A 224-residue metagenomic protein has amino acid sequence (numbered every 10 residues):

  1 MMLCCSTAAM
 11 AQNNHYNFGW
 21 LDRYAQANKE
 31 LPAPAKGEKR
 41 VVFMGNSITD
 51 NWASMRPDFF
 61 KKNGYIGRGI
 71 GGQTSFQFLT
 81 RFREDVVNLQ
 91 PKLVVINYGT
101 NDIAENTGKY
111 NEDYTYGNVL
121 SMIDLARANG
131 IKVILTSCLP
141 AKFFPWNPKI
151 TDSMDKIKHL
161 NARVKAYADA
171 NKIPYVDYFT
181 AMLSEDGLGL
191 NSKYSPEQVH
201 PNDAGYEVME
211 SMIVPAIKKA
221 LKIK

Functional and structural regions predicted by a protein language model:
M1-Q12: Bacterial Sec-dependent N-terminal signal peptides
C5-T7, A25, D124, N129: Generic low-complexity, intrinsically disordered sequence content enriched in small uncharged/hydrophobic residues
S6, N46-S47, S137: Short linear Ser/Thr-Pro motifs
A11-L93: Serine-esterase "nucleophile elbow" of acetyl-processing enzymes
D58-N63, T80-K224: Alpha-helical cap/lid subdomain in secreted, periplasmic, or secretory-pathway luminal O-acyl-processing enzymes
